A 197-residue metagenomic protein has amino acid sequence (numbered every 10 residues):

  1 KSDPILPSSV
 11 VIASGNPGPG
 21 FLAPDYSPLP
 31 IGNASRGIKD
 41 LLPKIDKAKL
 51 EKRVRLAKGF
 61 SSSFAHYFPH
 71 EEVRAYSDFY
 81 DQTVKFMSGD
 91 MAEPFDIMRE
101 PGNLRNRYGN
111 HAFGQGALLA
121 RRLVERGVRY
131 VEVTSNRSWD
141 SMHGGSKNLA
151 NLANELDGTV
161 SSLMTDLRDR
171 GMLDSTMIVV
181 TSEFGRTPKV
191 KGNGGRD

Functional and structural regions predicted by a protein language model:
K1-D197: Ligand-binding pockets and gating/stacking loops
